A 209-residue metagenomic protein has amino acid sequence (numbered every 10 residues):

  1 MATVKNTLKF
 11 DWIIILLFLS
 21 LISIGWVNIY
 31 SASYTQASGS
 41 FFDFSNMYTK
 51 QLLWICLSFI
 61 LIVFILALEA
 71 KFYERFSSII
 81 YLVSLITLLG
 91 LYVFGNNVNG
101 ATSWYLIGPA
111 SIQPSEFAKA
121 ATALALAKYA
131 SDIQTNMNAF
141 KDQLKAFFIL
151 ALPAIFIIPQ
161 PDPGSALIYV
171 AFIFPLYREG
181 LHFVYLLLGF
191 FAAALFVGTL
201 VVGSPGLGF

Functional and structural regions predicted by a protein language model:
M1-T7, L68, R75: N-terminal secretory targeting signals
A2-F18, Y48: N-terminal membrane topogenic signal
I13, W26, Y30, A67-E69: Structural signature of multi-pass alpha-helical membrane transport proteins
L17-S23, F41-F209: Hydrophobic alpha-helical transmembrane segments of multi-pass inner membrane proteins, especially in bacterial systems
L19-S33: Alpha-helical transmembrane segments of multi-pass membrane proteins
A32-A37, N97: Juxtamembrane "helix-exit" motif on the non-cytosolic side of transmembrane helices
